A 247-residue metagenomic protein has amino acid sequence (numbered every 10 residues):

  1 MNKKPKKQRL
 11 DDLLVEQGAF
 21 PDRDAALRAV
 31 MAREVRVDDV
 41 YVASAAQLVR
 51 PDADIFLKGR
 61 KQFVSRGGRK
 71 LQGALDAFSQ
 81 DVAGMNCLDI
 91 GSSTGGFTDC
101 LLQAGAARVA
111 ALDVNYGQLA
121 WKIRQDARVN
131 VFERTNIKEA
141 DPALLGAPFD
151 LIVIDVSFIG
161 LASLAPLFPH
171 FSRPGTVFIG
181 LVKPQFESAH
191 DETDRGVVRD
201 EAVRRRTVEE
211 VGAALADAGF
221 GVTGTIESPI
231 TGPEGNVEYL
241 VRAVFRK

Functional and structural regions predicted by a protein language model:
M1-A53: A basic, amphipathic helix-loop patch mediating RNA/tRNA/ribosome contacts
D76-A83, L145-G146: Glycine-rich helix-loop-beta junction characteristic of Rossmann-like nucleotide cofactor-binding loops
V82-S93: Conserved class I S-adenosyl-L-methionine
T94-G105: Conserved SAM-binding loop of SAM-dependent methyltransferases across substrates and taxa, primarily the Class I
A110-S163: S-adenosyl-L-methionine
A162-I179: A short glycine-rich, Lys/Arg-flanked "PGG" loop and its adjoining helix->strand segment in the class I
P184-D200: Short, glycine-/aromatic-enriched active-site segment of Class I SAM-dependent methyltransferases
I230-K247: Core SAM-dependent methyltransferase catalytic element
